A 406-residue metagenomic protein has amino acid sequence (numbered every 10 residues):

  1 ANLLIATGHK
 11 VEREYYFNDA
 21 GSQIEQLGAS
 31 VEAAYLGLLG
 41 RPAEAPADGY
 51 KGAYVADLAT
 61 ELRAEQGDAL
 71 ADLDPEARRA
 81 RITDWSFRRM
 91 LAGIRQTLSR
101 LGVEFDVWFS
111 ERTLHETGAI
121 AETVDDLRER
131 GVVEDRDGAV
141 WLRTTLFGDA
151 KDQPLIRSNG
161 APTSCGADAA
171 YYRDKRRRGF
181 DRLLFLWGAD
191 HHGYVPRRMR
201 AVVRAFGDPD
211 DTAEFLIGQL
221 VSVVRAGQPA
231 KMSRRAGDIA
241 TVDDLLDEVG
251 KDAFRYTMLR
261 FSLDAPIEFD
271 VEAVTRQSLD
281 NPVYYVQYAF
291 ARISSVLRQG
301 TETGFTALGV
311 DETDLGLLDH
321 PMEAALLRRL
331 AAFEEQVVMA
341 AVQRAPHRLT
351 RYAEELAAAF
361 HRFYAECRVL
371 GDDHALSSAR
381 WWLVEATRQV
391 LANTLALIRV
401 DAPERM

Functional and structural regions predicted by a protein language model:
A1-M406: Non-catalytic interaction-recognition regions
